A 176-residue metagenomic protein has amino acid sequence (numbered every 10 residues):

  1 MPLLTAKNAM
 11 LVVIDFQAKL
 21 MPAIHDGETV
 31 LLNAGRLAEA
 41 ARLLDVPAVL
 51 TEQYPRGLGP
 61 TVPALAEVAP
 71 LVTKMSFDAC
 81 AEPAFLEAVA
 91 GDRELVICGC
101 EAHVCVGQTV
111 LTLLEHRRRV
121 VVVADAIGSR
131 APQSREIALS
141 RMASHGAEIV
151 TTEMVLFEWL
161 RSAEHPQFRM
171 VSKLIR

Functional and structural regions predicted by a protein language model:
P2-N8, L43-L44, R56-R176: Active-site-adjacent betaalpha module
A6-A9, I24-P55: A short alpha/beta connector and helix-capping loop motif
A9-F16: N-terminal nucleotide-binding beta1-loop-alpha1 segment
F16, L50-Q53, A124: A cross-domain feature marking catalytic cores of carbohydrate-active enzymes and several ubiquitous metabolic/repair
A18-P22: Short acidic, Gly/Ser-rich segments with clustered Asp/Glu that frequently serve as metal-coordination loops in enzyme
